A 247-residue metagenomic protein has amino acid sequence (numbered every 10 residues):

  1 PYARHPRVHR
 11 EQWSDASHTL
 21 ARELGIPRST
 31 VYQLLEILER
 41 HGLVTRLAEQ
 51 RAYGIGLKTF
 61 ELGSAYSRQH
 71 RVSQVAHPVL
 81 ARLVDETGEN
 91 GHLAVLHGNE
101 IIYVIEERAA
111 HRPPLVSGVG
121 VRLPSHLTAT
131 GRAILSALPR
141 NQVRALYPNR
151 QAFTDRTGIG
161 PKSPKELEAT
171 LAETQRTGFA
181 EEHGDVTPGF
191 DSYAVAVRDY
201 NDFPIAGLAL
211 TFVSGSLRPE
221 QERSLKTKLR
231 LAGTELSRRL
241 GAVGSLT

Functional and structural regions predicted by a protein language model:
P1-Q74, T234-A242: N-terminal helix-turn-helix
E23, Q74-E86, A137, E173 (+3 more regions): Amphipathic alpha-helical regulatory segments at dimerization interfaces that relay allosteric signals between sensory
V44-R46, L93-A94, V197: A structural signal for short hydrophobic beta-strand segments in well-ordered beta-sheet cores
E49-Q50, G54-Q151: Amphipathic alpha-helical effector-binding/dimerization core of metabolite-sensing transcriptional regulators
Q142-T154, R230-T247: Cysteine/selenocysteine-centered motifs that mediate thiol-based redox chemistry or coordinate metal-sulfur cofactors
I159-A232: Extended hydrophobic
